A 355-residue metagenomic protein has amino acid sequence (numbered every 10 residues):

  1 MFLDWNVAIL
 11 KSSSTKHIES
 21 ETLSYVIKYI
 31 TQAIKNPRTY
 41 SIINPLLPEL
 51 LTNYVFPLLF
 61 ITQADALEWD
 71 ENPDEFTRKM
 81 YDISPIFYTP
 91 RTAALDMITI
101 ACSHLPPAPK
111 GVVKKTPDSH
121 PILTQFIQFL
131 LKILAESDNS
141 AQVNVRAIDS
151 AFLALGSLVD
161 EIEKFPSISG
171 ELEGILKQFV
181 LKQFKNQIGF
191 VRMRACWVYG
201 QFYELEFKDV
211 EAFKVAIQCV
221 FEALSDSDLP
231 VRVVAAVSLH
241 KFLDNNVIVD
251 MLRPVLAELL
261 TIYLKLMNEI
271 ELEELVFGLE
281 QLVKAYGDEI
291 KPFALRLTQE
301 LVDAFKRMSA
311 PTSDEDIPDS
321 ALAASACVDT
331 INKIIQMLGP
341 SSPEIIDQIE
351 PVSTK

Functional and structural regions predicted by a protein language model:
M1-K355: Karyopherin-beta/Importin-beta family HEAT-repeat alpha-solenoid scaffold
